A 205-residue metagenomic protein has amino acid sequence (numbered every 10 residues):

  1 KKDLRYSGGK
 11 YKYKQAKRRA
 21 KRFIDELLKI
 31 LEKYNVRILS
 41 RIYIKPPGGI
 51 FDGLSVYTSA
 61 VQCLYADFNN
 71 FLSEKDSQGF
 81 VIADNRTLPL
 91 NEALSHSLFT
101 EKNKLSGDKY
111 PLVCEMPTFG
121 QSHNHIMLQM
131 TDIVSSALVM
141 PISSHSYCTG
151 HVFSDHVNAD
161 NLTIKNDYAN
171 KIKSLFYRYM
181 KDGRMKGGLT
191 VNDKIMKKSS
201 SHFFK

Functional and structural regions predicted by a protein language model:
K1-K205: Phosphate-ester processing/binding pockets and catalytic centers
